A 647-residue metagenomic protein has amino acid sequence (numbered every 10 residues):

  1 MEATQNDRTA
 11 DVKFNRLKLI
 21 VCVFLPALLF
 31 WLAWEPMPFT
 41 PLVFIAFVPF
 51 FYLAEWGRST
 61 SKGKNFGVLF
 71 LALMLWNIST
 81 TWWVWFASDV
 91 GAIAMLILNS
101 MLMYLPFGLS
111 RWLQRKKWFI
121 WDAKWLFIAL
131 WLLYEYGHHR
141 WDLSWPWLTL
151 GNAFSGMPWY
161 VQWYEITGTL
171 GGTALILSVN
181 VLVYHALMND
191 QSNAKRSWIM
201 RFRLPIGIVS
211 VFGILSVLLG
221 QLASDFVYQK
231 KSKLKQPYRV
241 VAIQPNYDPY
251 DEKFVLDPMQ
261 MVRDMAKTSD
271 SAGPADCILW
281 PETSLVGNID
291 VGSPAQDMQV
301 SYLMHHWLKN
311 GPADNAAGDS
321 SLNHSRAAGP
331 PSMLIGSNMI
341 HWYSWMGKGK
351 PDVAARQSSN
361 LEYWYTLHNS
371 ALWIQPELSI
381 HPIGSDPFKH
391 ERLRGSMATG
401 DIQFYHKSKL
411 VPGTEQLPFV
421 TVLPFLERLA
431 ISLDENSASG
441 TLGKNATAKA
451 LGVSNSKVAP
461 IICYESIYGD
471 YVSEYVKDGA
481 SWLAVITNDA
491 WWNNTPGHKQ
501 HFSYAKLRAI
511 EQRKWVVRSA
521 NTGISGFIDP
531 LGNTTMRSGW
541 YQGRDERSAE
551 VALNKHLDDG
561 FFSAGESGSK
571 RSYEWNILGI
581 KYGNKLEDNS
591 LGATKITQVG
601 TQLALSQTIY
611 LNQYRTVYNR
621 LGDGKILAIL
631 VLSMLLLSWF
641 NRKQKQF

Functional and structural regions predicted by a protein language model:
E2-V227, N494, A505-R508, S519-A520 (+3 more regions): Membrane-embedded alpha-helical bundles of multi-pass enzymes that act on lipidic or dolichyl-linked glycan substrates
W34-F51, W76, T81, Q244-P245 (+3 more regions): Short, conserved active-site loops that position catalytic residues or coordinate cofactors/metal ions across diverse
P36, P158, K235, A328 (+5 more regions): A generic fold-level signal
V84-V90, G137-T169, V353-G469, D558-E587 (+1 more regions): Active-site catalytic loop in hydrolytic enzyme cores
N99-L102, A129, C277-I278, T283-L285 (+5 more regions): CN hydrolase (nitrilase-like) catalytic-core segments centered on the catalytic cysteine and neighboring Lys/Glu
F154, Q244-N246, S337, Q375 (+4 more regions): Residues at the C-termini of beta-strands that transition into short coil/loop
L215-V217, L256, A484: Class I S-adenosylmethionine
G220-Q416, A450-N455, A459-V476, H501 (+2 more regions): Soluble catalytic regions of membrane-associated enzymes that act on cell-envelope and secretory-pathway components
